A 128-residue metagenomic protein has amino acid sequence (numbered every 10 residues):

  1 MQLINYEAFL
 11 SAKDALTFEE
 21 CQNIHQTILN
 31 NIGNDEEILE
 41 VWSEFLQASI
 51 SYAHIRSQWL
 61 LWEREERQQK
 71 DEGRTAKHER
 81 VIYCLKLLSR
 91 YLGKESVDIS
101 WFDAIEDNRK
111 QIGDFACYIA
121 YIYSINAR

Functional and structural regions predicted by a protein language model:
M1-L39, A53: Short terminal alpha-helical segments
L3, N23-Q26, S57, E65-Q69 (+3 more regions): Positively charged, low-complexity intrinsically disordered regions
N5, F9-A12, F45, I50 (+5 more regions): Short, intrinsically disordered, low-complexity terminal segments
A12, V41, A48, I55 (+3 more regions): Amphipathic coiled-coil alpha-helices
A15, I32-E40, Q58-D71, S96-I99: Charged, low-complexity interaction regions
T17, N34-D35, E63, T75 (+2 more regions): Intrinsically disordered, low-complexity coil/linker segments enriched for acidic/polar and small residues
L46-S57, G93, K110: Short alpha-helix boundary/capping elements
E79-R128: Amphipathic alpha-helical binding modules
